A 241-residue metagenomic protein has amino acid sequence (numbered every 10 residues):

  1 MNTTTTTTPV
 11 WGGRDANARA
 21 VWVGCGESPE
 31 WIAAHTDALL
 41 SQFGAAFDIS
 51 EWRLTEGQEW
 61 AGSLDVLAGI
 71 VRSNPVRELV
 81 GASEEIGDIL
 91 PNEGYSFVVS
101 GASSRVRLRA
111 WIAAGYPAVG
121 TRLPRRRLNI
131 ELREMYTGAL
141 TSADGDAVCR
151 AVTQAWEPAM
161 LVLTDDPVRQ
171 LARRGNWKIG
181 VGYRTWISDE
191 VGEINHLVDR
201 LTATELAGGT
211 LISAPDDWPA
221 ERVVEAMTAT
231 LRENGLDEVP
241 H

Functional and structural regions predicted by a protein language model:
M1-T55, E59, T164-H241: C-terminal interaction module
I49-T164: Internal, hydrophobic cores of structured domains that mediate oligomerization or house catalytic pockets within large
